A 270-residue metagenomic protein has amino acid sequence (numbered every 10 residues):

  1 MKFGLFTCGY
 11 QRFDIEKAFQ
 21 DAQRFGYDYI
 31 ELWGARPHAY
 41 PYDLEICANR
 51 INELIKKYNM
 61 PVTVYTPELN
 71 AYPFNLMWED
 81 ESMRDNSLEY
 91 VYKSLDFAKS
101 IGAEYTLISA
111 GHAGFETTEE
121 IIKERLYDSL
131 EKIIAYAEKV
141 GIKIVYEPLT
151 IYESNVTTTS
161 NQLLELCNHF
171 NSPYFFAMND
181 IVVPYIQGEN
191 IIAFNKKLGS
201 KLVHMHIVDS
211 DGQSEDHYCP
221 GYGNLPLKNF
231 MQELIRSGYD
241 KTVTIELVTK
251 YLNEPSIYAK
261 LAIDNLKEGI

Functional and structural regions predicted by a protein language model:
M1-F6, V64-L76, L107-G114: N-terminal small/glycine-rich loop or linker at the start of catalytic domains across soluble metabolic enzymes
M1-G26, N52, G102-E104, T157 (+2 more regions): Histidine-acidic metal/acid-base catalytic patches
G9-Q11, G34-R36, E68-A71, H112-G114 (+4 more regions): Active-site-proximal loop/turn and secondary-structure-junction residues that shape catalytic pockets, frequently
E31, V64, L107, V145 (+2 more regions): Conserved beta-strand positions in the central sheet of alpha/beta enzyme cores
W33-N52, A110-T117: Glycine-rich, proline-tolerant flexible connector loops at the mouths of alpha/beta enzymes
C47-Y58, S129-A137, F194-K197, N229-E233: Catalytic-core regions built around general acid/base machinery
K57, F74-F176, I257: Active-site acidic/histidine proton-transfer and metal-coordination neighborhood in alpha/beta enzyme cores
